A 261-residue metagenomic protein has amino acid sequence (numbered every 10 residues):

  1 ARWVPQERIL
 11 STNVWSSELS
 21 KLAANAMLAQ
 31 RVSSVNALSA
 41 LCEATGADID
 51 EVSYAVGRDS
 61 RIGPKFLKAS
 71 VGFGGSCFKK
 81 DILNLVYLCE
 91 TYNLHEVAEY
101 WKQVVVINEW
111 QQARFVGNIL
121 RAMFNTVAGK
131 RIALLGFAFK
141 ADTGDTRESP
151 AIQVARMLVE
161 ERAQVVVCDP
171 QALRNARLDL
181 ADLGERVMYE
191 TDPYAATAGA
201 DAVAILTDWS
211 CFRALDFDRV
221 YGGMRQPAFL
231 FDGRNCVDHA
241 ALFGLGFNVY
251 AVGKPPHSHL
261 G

Functional and structural regions predicted by a protein language model:
A1-G261: Structural/interface elements that position substrates and couple domains in central-metabolism enzymes
